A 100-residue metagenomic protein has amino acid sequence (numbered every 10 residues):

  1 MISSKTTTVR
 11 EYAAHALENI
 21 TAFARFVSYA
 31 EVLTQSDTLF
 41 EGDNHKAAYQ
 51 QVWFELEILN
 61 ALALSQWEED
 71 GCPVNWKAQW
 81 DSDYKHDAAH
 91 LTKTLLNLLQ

Functional and structural regions predicted by a protein language model:
M1-T34, A88-L99: Short terminal alpha-helical segments
T8-E18, D37-A48, W76-D83: Non-transmembrane, amphipathic alpha-helical segments
I20-E68: Amphipathic alpha-helical interaction modules
A63-Q100: Amphipathic alpha-helical binding modules
